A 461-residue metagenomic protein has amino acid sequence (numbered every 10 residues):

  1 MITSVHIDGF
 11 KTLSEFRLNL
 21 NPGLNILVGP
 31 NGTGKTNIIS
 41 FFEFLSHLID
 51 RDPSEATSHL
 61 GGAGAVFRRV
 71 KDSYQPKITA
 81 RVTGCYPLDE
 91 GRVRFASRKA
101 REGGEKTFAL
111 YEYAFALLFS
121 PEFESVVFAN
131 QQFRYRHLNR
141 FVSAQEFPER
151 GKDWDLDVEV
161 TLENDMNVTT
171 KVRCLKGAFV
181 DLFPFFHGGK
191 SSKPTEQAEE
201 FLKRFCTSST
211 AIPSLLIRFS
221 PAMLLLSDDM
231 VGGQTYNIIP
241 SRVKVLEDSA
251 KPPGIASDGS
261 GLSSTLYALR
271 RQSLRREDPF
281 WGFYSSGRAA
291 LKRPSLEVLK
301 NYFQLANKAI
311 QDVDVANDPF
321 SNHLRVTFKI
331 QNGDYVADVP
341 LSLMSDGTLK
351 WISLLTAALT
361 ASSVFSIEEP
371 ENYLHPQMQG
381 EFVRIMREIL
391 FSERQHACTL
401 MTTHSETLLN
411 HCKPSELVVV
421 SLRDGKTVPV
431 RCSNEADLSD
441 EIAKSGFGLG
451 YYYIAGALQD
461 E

Functional and structural regions predicted by a protein language model:
M1-R51, S295, Y302, A309-E461: Switch/communication elements of ASCE P-loop NTPase nucleotide-binding domains
H6, N19, R81-C85, A114-L118 (+2 more regions): Residue-level recognition of well-ordered beta-strand positions that form the cores of beta-sheet-rich folds across
G9, V82-E90, G103-G104, Y135-H137 (+1 more regions): Short acidic, glycine-rich loop/turn motifs
S40-V127: Conserved P-loop NTP-binding catalytic core
P76-I78, Y111, V231-G232, S362 (+1 more regions): Short glycine-/polar-rich loops that comprise or flank the Walker A/P-loop and associated switch/sensor motifs
I78, Q234, N322-V326: Short beta-strand micro-motifs in enzyme catalytic cores
P87-D89, S241-V245, T427: Short, acidic Gly/Pro/Ser/Thr-rich loop/turn segments
K99-A289, R293-E297: Electropositive, glycine-dotted interaction segments that contact anionic polymers or phosphate-rich ligands
